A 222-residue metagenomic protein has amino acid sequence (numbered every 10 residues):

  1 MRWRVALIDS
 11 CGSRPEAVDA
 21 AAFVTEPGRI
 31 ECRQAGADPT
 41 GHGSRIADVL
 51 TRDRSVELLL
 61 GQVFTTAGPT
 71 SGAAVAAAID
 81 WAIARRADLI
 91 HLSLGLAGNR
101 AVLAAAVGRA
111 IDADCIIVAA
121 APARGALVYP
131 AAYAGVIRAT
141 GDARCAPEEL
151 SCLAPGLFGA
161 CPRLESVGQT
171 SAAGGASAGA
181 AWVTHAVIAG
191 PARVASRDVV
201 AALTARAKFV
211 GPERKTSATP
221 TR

Functional and structural regions predicted by a protein language model:
M1, L7, D88, A192-R222: C-terminal subdomain of the subtilisin-like protease fold in secreted/lumenal serine endopeptidases
M1-R2, T70-H91, R100-C115, G125-T140 (+2 more regions): Mature extracellular/periplasmic domains of secretome proteins
M1-V56, V167, G211-T216: Active-site core segment of subtilase-fold serine proteases
D9-R14, V128-A192: Extracellular S/T/G-rich loop segment that most often corresponds to the catalytic His/Ser-adjacent loop
C11-S13, L94-A97, A123: Short glycine-rich anion-binding loops that position phosphate/pyrophosphate groups of nucleotides and phosphorylated
C32-L96, R206-V210: Subtilisin-like peptidase catalytic core
C32-S44, P122, T170-V183: Gly/Ser-rich catalytic serine loop of serine hydrolases
L59, I116-V118: Structural detector of well-ordered beta-strand residues that form the stable sheet scaffold of enzyme domains
